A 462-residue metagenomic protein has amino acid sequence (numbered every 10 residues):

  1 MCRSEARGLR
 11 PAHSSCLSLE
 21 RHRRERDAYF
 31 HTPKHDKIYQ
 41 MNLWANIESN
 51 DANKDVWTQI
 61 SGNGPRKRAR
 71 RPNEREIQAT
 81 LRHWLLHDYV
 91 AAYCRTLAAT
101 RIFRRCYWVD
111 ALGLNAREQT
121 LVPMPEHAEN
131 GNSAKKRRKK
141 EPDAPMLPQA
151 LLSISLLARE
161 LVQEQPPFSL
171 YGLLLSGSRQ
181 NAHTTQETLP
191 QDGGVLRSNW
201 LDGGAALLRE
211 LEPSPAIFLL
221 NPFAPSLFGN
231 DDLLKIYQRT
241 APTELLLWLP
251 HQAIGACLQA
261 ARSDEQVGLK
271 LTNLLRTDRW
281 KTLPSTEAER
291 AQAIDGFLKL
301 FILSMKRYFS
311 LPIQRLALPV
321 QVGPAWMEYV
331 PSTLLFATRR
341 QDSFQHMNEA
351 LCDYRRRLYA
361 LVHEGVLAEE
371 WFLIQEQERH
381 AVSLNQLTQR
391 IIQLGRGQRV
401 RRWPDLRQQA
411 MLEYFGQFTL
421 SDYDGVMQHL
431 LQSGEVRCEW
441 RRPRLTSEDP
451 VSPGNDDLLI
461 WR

Functional and structural regions predicted by a protein language model:
R3, R7-R10, R21-R26: Basic polycationic patches enriched in arginine
Y39-A52, R71-A98: Long, contiguous juxta-domain segments that are non-catalytic but functionally important
W44-A45, S49, D55-Q59, A205-A216 (+2 more regions): Class I S-adenosyl-L-methionine
P72, W84-L207, L420: SAM cofactor-binding core of SAM-dependent methyltransferases, primarily the Rossmann-like beta-alpha-beta module
L431-R441: A short, conserved structural fragment
R441-R462: C-terminal engagement modules used by replication, chromatin/transcription, nuclear envelope/ESCRT, and ubiquitin
